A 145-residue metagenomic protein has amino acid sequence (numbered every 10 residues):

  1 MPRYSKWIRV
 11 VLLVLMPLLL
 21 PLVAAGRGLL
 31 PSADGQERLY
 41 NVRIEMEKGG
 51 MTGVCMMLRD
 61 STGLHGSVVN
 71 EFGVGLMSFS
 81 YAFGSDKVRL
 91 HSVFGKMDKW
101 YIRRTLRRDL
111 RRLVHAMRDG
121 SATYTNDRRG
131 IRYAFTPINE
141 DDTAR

Functional and structural regions predicted by a protein language model:
M1-K6: N-terminal secretory signal peptides that target proteins for export/translocation
V11-P21: Bacterial N-terminal signal peptides
L22-Q36: N-terminal presequence-like segments and adjacent domain-start helices
A25-L29, N41-G50, V54-M56, V74 (+1 more regions): Mature, soluble, non-transmembrane domains
D34-N41, S61-S67, D119-Y124: Short, hydrophobic/aromatic-rich segments at coil-to-beta transitions
V54-F72: N-terminal beta-strand/beta-hairpin edge segment
